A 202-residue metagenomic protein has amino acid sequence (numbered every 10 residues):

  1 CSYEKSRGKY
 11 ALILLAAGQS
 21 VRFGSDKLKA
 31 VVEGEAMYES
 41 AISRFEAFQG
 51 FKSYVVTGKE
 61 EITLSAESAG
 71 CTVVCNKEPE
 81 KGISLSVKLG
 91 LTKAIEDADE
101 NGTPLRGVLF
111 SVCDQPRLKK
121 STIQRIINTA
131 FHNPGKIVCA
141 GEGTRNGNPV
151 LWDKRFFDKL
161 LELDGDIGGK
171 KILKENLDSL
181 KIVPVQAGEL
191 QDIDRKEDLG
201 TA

Functional and structural regions predicted by a protein language model:
S2-L12, D158, E162-A202: Conserved alpha/beta core of the MobA/IspD/sugar-nucleotide pyrophosphorylase nucleotidyltransferase superfamily
Y3, E39-G107, S121: Conserved N-terminal catalytic core of the sugar/cofactor nucleotidyltransferase
R7-E60: N-terminal glycine-rich phosphate-binding loop and ensuing alpha1 helix
I13-A17, V56, S111-V112, A140-G141 (+1 more regions): Short beta-strand segments
F23-K27, V32-A36, T57, K77-L85 (+6 more regions): Residues at secondary-structure transition points
L28, K52, T72, S179-K181 (+1 more regions): Conserved beta-strand segments of alpha/beta enzyme cores
K81-D158: Conserved beta-loop-beta/alpha segment of the NTase-like Rossmann-fold superfamily that binds/positions NTPs
